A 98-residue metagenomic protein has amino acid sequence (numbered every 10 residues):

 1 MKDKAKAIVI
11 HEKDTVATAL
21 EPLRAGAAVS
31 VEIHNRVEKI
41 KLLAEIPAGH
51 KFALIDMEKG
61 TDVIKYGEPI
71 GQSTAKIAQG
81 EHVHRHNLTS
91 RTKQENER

Functional and structural regions predicted by a protein language model:
K2-R98: N-terminal small-residue-enriched
